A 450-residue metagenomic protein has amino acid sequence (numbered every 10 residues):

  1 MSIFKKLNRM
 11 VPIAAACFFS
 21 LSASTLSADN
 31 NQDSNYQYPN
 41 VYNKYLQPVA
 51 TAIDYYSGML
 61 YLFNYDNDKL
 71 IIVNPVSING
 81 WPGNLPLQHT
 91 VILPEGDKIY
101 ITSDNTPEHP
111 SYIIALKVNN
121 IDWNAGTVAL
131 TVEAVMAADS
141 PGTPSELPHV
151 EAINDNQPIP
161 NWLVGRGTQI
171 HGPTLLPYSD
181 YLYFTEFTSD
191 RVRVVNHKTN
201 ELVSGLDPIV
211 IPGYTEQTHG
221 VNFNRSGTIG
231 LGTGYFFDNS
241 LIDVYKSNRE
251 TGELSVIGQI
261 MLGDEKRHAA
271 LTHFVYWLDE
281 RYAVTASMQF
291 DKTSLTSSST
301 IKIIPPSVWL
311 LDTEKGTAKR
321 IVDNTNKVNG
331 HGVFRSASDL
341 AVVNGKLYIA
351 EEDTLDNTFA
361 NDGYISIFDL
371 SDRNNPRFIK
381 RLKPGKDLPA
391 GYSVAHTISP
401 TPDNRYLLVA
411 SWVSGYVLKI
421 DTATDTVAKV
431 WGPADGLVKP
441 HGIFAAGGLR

Functional and structural regions predicted by a protein language model:
D29-N74: An edge-strand/N-cap motif at the start of beta-rich repeat modules
Y36-P48, S103-Y112, G234-Y235, T285-P305 (+1 more regions): Short, conserved, GDST-rich strand-edge loop motifs in beta-rich repeat architectures
K44-L46, P94-G96, L176-S179, R225-S226 (+4 more regions): Residue-level detector of Asp-centered blade-edge/turn motifs that repeat once per structural unit in beta-propeller
T51, T90, P173, V221 (+4 more regions): Hydrophobic core register within WD40 beta-propeller blades
L62-K69, A115-V128, V194-L202, V244-E253 (+3 more regions): Short loop/turn segments immediately following beta-strands, especially the blade-tip and inter-blade linker loops
N74-G83, G126-R166, G205-Y214, S255-A270 (+3 more regions): Surface-exposed loop and turn segments in beta-propeller and other repeat-based domains that flank or scaffold
P86-Q88, Q169-H171, T188, Q217-H219 (+8 more regions): Beta-rich catalytic cores
